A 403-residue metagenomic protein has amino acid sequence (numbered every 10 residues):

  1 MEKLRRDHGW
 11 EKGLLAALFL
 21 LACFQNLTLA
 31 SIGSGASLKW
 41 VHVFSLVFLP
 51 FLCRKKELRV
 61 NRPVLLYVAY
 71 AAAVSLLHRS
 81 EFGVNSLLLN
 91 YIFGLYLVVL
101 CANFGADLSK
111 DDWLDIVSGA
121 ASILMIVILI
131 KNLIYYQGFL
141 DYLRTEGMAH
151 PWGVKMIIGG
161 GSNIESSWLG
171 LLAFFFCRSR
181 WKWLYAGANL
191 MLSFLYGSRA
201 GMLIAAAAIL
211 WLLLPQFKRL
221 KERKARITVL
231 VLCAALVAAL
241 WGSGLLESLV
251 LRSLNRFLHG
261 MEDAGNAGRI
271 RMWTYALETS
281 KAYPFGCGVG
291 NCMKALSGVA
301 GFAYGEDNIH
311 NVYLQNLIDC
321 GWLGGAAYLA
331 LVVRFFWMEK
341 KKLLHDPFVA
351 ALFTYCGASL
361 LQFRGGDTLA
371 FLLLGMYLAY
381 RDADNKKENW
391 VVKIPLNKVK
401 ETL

Functional and structural regions predicted by a protein language model:
M1-R54, Y70-H78, K131, Y355-G357: N-terminal signal-anchor transmembrane segment
E2-R5, K12, A16, H42-K56 (+2 more regions): Hydrophobic, aromatic-rich transmembrane alpha-helices and their immediate juxtamembrane boundary segments
R54-L58, R62, R223-R226, D319-Y355 (+1 more regions): Hydrophobic transmembrane alpha-helices and their immediate junctions
P63-A72, E81-G105, I116, A121: Aromatic-anchored transmembrane helix interface
D112-D141, M156-Q216, M338: Alpha-helical transmembrane segments of multi-pass inner-membrane proteins
I130-N132, Q216-H259, T274-E278: A membrane-periplasm/extracellular boundary helix in multi-pass inner-membrane enzymes that assemble envelope glycans
L258-C320: Long extracytoplasmic/lumenal interhelical loops at the membrane interface of multi-pass membrane proteins
P347-L360, R364-L403: Transmembrane alpha-helices of multi-pass inner-membrane enzymes
